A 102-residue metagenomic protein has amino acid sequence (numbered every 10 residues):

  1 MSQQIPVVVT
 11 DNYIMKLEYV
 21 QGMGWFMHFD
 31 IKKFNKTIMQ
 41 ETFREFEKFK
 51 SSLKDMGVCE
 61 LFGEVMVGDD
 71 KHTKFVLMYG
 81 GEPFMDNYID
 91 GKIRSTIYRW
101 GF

Functional and structural regions predicted by a protein language model:
S2-I14: Conserved beta-hairpin
P6, W25, K92-Y98: Short beta-strand micro-motifs in enzyme catalytic cores
Y13-M23, M85: A conserved beta-strand-loop-helix scaffold within acyl/acetyltransferase catalytic domains
V20-N35: Conserved acetyl-CoA binding element of GNAT-fold acetyltransferases
T37-S52, M78: Conserved acetyl-CoA-binding loop-helix of GNAT-fold acetyltransferases
F62-T73, D90: Conserved beta-strand-loop-alpha-helix junction that forms the acyl-donor binding cleft
E82-T96: Conserved catalytic-core motifs of GNAT/GCN5-like acyltransferases
